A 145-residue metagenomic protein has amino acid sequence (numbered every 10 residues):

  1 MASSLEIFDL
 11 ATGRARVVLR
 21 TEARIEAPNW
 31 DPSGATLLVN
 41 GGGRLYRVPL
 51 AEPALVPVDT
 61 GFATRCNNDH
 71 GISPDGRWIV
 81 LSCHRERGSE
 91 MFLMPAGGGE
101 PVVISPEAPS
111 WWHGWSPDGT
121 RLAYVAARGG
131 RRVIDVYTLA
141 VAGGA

Functional and structural regions predicted by a protein language model:
M1-R16, S33-T36, N40-T60, W78 (+3 more regions): Beta-propeller blade-edge and WD-like acidic-aromatic loop motif
L19: Short loop/edge segments at beta-strand edges and connector loops that shape dinucleotide/nucleotide cofactor-binding
E22-L38, T64-I79, E107-V125: Conserved beta-propeller blade repeats
